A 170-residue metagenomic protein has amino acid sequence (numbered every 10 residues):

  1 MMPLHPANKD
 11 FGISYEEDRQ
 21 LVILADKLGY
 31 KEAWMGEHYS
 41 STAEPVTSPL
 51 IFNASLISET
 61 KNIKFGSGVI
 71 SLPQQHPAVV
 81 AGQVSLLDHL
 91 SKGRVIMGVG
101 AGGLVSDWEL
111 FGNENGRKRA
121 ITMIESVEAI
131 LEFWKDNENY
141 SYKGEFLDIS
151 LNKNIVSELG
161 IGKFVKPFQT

Functional and structural regions predicted by a protein language model:
M1-F65: N-terminal beta1-alpha1-beta2 module of alpha/beta enzyme domains
M2-H5, H38, I70-L72, G100-L104: Active-site beta-loop-alpha junctions enriched in small/polar residues
M2-H5, S48, L72, H76 (+1 more regions): Hydrophobic alpha-helix-in-membranes signature
A7-K9, Y39-S41, I70-S71, E114 (+1 more regions): Short, contiguous strand/loop micro-motifs
D10-E17, E44-S48, Q75, V79 (+1 more regions): Alpha-helix N-cap and loop-to-helix initiation/capping positions
I63-V69, I96: A short, small-residue-rich loop immediately preceding and capping a beta-strand
H76-T170: Internal, glycine-rich beta/alpha segment that forms the wall or movable "lid" of small-molecule/cofactor binding
